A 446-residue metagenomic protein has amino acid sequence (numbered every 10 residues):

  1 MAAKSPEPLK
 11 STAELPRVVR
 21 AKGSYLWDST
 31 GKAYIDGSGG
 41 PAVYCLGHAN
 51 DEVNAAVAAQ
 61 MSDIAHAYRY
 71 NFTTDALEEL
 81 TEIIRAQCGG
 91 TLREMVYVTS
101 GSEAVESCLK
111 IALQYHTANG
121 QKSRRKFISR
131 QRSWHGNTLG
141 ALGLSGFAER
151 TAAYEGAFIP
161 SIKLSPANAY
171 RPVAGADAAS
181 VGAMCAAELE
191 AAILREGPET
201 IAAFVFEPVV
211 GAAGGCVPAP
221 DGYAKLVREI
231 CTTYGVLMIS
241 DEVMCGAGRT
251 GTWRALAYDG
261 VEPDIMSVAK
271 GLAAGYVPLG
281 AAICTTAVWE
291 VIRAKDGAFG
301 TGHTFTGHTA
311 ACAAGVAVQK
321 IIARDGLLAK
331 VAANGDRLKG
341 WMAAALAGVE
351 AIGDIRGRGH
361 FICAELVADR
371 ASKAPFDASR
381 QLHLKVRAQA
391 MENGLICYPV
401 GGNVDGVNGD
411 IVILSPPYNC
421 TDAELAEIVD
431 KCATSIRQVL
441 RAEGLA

Functional and structural regions predicted by a protein language model:
M1-A446: Conserved N-terminal phosphate-binding loop of PLP-dependent enzymes in the Aspartate aminotransferase
